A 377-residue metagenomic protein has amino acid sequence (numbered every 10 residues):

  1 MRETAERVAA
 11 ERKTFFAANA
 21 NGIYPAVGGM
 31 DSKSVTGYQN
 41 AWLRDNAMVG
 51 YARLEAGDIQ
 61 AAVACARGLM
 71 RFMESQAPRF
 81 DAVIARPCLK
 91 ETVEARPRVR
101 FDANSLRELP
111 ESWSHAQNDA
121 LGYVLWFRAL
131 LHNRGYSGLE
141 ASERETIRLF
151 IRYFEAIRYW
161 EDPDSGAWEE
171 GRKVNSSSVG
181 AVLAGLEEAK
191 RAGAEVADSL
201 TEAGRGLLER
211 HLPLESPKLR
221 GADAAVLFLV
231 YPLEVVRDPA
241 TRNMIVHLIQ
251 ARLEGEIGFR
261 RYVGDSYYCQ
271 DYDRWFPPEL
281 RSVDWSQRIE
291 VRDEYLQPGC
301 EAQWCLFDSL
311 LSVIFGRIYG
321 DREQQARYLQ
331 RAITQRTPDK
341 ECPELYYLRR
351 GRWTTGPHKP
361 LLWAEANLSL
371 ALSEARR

Functional and structural regions predicted by a protein language model:
M1-R377: Acidic, mature catalytic/reactive cores of soluble proteins
